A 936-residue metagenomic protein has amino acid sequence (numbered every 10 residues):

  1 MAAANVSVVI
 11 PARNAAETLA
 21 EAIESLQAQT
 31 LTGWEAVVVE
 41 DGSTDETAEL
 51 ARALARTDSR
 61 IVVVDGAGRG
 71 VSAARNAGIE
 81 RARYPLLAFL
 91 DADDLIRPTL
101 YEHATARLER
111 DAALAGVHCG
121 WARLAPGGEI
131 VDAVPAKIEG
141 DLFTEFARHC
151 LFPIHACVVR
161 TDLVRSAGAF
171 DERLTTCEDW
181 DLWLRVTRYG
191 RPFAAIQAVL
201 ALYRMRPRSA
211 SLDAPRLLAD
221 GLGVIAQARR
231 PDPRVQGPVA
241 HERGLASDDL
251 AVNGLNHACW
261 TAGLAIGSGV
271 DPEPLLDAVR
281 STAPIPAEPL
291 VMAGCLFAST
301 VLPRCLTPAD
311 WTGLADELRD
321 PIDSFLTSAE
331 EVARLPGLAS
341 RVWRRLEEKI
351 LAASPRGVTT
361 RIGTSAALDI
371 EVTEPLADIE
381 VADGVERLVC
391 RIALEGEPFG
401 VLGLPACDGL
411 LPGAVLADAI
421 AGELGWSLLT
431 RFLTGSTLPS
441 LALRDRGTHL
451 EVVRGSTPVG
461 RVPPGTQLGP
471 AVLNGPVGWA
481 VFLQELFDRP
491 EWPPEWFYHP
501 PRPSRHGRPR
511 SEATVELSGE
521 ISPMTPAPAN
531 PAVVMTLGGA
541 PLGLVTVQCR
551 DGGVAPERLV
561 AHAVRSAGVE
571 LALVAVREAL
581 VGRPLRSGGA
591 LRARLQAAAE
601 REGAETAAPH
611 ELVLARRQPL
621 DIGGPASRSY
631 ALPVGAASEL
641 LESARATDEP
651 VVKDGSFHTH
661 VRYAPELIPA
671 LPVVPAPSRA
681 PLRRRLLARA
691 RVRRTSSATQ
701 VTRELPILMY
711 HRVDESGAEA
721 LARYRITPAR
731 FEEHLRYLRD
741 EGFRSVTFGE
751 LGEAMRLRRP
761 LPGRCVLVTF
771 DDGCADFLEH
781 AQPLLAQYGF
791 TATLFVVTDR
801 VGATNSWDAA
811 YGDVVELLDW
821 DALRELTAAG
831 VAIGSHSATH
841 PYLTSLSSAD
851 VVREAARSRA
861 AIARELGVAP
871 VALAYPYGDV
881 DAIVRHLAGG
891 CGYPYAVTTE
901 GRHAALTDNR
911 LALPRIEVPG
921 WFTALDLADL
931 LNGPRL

Functional and structural regions predicted by a protein language model:
M1-G223: Nucleotide-sugar donor-binding/catalytic module of glycosyltransferases that assemble extracellular/cell-envelope
Y203, G789-A810: A short, conserved beta-to-alpha structural element at the edge of catalytic cores that scaffolds binding
P207-G363, D369-D378, V389-L450, G455 (+4 more regions): C-terminal subregions of glycosyltransferases and related glycan-biosynthesis enzymes
F297-I350, D648, V652-E704, G920-L936: Membrane-proximal basic amphipathic "stem/tether" segments
R356-V389, Y498-A532: Short, basic/aromatic recognition patches
G425-S511, G568-P650: Cysteine/selenocysteine-centered motifs that mediate thiol-based redox chemistry or coordinate metal-sulfur cofactors
R684-T769, C774-F777, S845-L936: C-terminal active-site subregion of NodB/CE4 polysaccharide deacetylases
P783-G789, E816-G834: Acidic (Asp/Glu)-rich catalytic clusters
